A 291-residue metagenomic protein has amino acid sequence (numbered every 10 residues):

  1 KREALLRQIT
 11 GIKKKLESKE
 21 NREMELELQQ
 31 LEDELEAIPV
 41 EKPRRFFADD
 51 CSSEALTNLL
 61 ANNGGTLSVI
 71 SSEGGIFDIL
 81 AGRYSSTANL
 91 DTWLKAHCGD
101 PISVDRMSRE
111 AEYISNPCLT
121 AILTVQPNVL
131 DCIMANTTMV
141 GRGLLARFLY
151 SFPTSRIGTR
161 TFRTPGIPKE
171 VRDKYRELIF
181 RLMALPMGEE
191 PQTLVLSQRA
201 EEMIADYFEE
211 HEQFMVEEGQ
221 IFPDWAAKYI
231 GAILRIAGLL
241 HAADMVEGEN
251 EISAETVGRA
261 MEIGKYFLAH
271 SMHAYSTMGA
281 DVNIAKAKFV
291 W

Functional and structural regions predicted by a protein language model:
K1-W291: Phosphate-handling catalytic cores of nucleic-acid transaction enzymes
